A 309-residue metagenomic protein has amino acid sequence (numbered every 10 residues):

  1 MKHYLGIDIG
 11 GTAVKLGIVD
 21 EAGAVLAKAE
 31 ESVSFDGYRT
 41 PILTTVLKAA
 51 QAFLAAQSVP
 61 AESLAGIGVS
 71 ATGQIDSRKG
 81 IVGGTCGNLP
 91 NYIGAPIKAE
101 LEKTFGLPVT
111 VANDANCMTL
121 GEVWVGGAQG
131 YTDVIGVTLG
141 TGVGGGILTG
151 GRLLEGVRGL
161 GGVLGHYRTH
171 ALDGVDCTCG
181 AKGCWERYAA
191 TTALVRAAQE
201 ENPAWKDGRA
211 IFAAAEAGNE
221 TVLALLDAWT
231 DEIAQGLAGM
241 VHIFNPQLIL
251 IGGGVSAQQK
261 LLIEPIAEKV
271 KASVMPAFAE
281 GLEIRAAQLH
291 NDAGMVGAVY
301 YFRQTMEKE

Functional and structural regions predicted by a protein language model:
H3-I7, I135-V137, L250: Conserved beta-strand elements of the Class I
H3-K48, A52, I81-G84, L153: Short glycine-rich, Thr/Ser-proximal phosphate-binding strand/loop in the N-terminal lobe of ATP-dependent enzymes
T12, T72-I75, G140-G142, V255: Short glycine-rich anion-binding loops that position phosphate/pyrophosphate groups of nucleotides and phosphorylated
G17-V19, A27-E30, G37-R39, E102-T104 (+3 more regions): Glycine/GP-enriched mid-protein hinge/lid loop-to-helix segment characteristic of carbohydrate kinases
V19, T110-V123, A257-E309: Glycine-rich phosphate-binding/hydrolytic loop that grips phosphoryl groups
F35-P60, W185-Y188, A193-L250, V255-E264 (+1 more regions): Adenine-nucleotide phosphate-binding core of ATP-dependent small-molecule kinases
R39-L47, S63-I67, G73-D133, L261-S273: Glycine-rich phosphate-binding loop and adjoining helix at the ATP-binding site of ATP-dependent phosphoryl-transfer
Q57-A61, T104-F105, P203, A272-A279: Short helix-capping segments at alpha-helix termini
